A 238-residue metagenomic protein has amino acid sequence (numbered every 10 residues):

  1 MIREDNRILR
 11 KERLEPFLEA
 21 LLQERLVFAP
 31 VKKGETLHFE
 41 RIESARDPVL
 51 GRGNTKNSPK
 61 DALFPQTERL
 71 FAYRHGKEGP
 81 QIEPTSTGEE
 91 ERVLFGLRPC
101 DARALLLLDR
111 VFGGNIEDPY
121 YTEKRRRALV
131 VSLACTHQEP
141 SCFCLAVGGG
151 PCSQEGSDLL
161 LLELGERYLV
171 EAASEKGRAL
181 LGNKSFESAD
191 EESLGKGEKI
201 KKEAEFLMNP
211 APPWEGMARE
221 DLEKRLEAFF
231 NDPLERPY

Functional and structural regions predicted by a protein language model:
M1-P233: Iron-sulfur-associated redox domains of electron-transfer enzymes in respiratory and anaerobic energy metabolism
P237-Y238: An accessory alpha-helical subdomain
